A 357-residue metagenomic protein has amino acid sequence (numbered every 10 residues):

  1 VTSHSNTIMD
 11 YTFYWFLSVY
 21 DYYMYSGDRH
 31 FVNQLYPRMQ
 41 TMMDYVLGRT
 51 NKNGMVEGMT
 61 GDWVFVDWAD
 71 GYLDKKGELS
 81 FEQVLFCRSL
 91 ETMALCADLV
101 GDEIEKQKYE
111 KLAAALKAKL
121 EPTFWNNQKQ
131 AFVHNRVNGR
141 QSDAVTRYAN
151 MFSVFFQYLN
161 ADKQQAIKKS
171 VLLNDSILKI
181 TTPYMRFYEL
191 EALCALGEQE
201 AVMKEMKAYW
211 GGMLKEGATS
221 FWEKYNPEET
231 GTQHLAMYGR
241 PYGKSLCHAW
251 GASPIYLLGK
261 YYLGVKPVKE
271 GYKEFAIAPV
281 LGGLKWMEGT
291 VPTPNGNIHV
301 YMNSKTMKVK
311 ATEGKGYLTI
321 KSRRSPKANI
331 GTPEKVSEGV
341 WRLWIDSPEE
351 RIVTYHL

Functional and structural regions predicted by a protein language model:
V1-S3, T41-R49, A115-P122, L173-P183 (+2 more regions): Short, mixed-charge aromatic SLiMs
V1-T12, S26, A69-L85, K129-N150 (+3 more regions): Solvent-exposed loop and edge beta-strand segments that line ligand/cofactor-binding and catalytic clefts
S5-N6, F13, G48-V56, E121-A131 (+3 more regions): Charged/polar, low-hydrophobicity segments characteristic of intrinsically disordered regions and flexible loops
D10, Y14, Y23-E82, V100-N150 (+3 more regions): Active-site acid/base region of carbohydrate-active enzymes
W15-F31, L85-E103, M151-A161, Y188-G197 (+1 more regions): Well-ordered alpha-helical scaffold segments within catalytic/enzyme domains
V145-A236, R240: Extracellular polysaccharide-recognition and catalytic grooves
E200-L357: Non-catalytic C-terminal accessory modules of carbohydrate-active enzymes
